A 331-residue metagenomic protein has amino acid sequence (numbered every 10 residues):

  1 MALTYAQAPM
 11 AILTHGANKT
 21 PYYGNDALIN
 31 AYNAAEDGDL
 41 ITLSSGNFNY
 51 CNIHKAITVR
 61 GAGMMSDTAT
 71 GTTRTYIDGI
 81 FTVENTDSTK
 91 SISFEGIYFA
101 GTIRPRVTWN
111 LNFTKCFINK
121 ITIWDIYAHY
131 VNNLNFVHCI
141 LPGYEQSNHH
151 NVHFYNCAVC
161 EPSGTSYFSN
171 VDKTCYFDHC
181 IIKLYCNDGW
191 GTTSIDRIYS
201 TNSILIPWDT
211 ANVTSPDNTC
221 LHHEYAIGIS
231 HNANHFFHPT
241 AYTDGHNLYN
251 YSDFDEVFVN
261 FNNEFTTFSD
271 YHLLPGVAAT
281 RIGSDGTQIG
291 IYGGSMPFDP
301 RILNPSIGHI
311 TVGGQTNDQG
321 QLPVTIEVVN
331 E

Functional and structural regions predicted by a protein language model:
M1-A11: Bacterial Sec-dependent N-terminal signal peptides
I12-N49: Acidic Gly/Asp/Thr-rich repetitive segments characteristic of extracellular carbohydrate-active and adhesion proteins
G46-N47, G63-D67, F236-Y242, N262-N263 (+1 more regions): Acidic glycine-/aspartate-rich tracts in secreted/extracellular proteins
I57-R106, K120-I121: Right-handed parallel beta-helix/beta-spiral solenoid domain characteristic of secreted/periplasmic
I103-P105, I121-A128, N133-T267: Predominantly extracellular beta-rich ligand-binding scaffolds that present long acidic/polar faces for carbohydrate
G245-R301: C-terminal accessory segments
T287-L322, V329-E331: Short, compositionally biased P/S/T/A/G/V-rich stretches that sit at domain boundaries
